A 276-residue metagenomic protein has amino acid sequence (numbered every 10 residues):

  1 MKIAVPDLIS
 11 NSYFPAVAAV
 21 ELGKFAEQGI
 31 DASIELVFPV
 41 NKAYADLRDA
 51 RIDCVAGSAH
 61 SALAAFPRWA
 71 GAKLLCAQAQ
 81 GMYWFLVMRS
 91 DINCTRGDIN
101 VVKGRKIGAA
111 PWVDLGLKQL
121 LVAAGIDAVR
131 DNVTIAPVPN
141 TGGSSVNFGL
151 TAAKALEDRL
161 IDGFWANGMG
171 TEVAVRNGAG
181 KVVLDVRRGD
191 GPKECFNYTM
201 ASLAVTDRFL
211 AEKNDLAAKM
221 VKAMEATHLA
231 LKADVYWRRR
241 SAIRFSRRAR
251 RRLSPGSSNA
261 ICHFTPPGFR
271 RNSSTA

Functional and structural regions predicted by a protein language model:
M1, A64-C76, D131-N132, G168 (+1 more regions): Ligand-binding "clamshell"
K2-Q28, S33, W84-F85, S90-R176: Bilobed "Venus flytrap"/periplasmic-binding protein-like clamshell domains and structurally analogous long
V17, L22-A56: Extracytoplasmic small-molecule ligand-binding "clamshell" domains of the periplasmic binding protein/Venus flytrap
A18, F85-T95, N197-L216: A bilobed periplasmic-binding-protein/Venus flytrap-type ligand-binding module shared by bacterial periplasmic
E27, R188-F196, H263-R271: Short, solvent-exposed loop/beta-turn-alpha elements that line the ligand-binding surface or hinge of extracytoplasmic
R51, F66, P111, V175-G178 (+2 more regions): Sec/Tat-exported extracytoplasmic proteins
I52-A59, K73-L74, E157-N167, K181-V183: Paired acidic/hydrophobic, glycine-rich loop segments that form the ligand-binding mouth/hinge of periplasmic-binding
A211-A276: Secondary-structure end/capping motifs
